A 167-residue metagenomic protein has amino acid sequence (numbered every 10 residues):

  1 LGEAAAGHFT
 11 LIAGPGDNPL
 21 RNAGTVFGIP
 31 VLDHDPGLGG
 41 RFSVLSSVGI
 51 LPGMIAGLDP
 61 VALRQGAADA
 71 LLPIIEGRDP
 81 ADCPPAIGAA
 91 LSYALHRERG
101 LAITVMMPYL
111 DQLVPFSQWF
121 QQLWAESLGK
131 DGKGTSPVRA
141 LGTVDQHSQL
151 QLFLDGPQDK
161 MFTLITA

Functional and structural regions predicted by a protein language model:
G2-I165: Active-site phosphate/pyrophosphate-binding segments
